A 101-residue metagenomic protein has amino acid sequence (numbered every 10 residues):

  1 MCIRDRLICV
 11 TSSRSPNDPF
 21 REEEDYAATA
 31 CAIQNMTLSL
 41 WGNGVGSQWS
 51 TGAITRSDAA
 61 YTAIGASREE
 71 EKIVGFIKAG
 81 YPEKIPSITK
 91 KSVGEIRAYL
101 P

Functional and structural regions predicted by a protein language model:
M1-D5: Conserved small/polar residues in nucleotide/adenosyl-binding loops
R6, N43, I73-G75: Generic beta-strand structural signal
I8, R14-T62: Small-aliphatic-rich amphipathic alpha-helix that forms the alpha element of a beta-alpha
C9-V10, P101: Redox-cofactor binding/interface segments in oxidoreductases and associated redox assembly factors
V10-T11, K78: Short beta-strand segments
A66-E69, I73-P101: C-terminal helix-cap and adjacent tail motif
